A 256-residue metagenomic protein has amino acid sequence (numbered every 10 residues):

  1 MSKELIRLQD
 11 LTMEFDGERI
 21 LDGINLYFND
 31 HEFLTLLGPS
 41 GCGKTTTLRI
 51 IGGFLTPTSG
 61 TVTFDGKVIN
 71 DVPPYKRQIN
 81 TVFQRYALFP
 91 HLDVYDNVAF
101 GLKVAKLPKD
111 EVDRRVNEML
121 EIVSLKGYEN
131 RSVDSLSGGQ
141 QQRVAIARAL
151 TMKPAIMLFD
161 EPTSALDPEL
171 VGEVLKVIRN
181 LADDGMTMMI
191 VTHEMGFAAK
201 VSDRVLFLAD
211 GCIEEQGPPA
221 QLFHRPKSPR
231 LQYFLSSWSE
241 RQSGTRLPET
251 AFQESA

Functional and structural regions predicted by a protein language model:
G52: Helix-to-loop junction immediately C-terminal to a conserved catalytic motif
V68, K103, D110-Y128: Conserved ABC ATPase "signature" region
F100, R131-D134, M152, D184: Conserved signature/switch motifs of ABC ATPase nucleotide-binding domains
M157-D160: Catalytic Walker B motif of ABC-type/P-loop ATPase nucleotide-binding domains
A198-K200: A short, surface-exposed alpha-helical micro-motif characterized by mixed small hydrophobic and charged/polar residues
Q216-G217: ABC ATPase "signature
